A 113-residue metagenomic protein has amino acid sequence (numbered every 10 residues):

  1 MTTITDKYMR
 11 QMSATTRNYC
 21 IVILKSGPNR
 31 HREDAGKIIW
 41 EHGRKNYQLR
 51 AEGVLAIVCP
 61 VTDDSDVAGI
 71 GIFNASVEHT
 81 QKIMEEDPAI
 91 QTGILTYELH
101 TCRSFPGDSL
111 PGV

Functional and structural regions predicted by a protein language model:
M1-V113: Conserved, structured core segments of small domains
